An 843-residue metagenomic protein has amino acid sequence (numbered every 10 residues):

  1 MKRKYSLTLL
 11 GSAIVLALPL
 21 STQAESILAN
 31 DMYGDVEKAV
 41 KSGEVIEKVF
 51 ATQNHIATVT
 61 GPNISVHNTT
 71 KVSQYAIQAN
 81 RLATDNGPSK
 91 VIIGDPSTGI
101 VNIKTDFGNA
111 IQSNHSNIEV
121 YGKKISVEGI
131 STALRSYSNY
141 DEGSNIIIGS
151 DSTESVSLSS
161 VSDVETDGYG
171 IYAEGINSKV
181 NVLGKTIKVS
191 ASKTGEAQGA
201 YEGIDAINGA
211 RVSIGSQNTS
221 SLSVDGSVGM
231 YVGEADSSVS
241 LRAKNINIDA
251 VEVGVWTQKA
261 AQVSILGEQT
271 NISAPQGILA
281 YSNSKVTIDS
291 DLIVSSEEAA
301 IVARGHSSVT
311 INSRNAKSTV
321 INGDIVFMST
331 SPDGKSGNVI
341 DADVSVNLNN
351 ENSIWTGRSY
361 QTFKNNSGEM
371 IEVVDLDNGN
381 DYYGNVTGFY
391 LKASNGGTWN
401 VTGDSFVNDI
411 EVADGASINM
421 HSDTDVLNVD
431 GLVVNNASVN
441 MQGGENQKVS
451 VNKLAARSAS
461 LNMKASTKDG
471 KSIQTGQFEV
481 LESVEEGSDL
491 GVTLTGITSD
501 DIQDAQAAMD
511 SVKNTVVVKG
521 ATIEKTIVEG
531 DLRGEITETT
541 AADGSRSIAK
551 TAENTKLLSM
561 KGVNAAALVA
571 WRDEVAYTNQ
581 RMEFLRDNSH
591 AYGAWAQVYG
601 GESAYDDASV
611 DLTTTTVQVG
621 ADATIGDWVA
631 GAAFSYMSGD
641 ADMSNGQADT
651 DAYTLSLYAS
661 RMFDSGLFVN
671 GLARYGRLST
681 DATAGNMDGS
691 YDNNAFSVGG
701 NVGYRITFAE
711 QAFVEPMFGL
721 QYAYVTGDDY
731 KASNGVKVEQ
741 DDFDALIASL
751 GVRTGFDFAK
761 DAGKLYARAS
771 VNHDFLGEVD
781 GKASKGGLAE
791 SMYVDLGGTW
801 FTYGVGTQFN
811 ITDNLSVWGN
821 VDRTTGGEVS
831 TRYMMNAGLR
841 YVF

Functional and structural regions predicted by a protein language model:
E25-N54, S65, T69-T84, P88-K90 (+13 more regions): Extracellular beta-strand/beta-solenoid scaffold signature
A29, V40, G384, A594-V598 (+9 more regions): Membrane-embedded beta-strand positions of outer-membrane beta-barrel proteins
S308, N322, F327-D510: Extracellular beta-strand/loop-rich repeat segments of large surface/secreted proteins
T319, S353, N380, H590-A594 (+9 more regions): Outer-envelope beta-barrel architecture signal
N435, G444, R457-L481, S488-T624 (+1 more regions): Outer-membrane translocation/initiation segment of Type V secreted surface proteins
E553-M717, D822, G827: Outer membrane beta-barrel translocator domains of Type V secretion systems
A608-T613, D640, S644-G646, S679-D692 (+2 more regions): Solvent-exposed, glycine/polar-rich loop segments of beta-barrel outer-membrane systems
Q647, S656, S660-R661, F708 (+1 more regions): Outer membrane beta-barrel transmembrane domains
